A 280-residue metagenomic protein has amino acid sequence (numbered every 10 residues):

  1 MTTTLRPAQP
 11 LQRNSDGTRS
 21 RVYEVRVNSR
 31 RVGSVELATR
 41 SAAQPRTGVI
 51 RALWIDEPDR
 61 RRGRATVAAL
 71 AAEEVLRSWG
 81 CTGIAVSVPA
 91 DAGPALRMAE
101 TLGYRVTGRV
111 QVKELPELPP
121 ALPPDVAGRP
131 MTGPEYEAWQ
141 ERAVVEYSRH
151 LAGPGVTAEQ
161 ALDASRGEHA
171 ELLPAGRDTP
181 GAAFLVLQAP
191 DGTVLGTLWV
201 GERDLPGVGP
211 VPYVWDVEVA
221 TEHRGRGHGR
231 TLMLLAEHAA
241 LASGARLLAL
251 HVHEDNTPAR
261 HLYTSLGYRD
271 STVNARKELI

Functional and structural regions predicted by a protein language model:
M1-N14, R30, K113-P134: Conserved N-terminal entry element of GNAT/NAT acetyltransferase domains
T2-R46, R51-A52, E141-A152, T157-P210 (+1 more regions): Acetyl-CoA-dependent GNAT
I50-R62, V88-A90, W215-R224: A short, internal acetyl-CoA/4′-phosphopantetheine-binding micro-motif in the GNAT/acyltransferase core
D59, G63-A71, H223, G227-L235: Conserved acetyl-CoA pyrophosphate-binding loop and the N-cap/start of the following alpha-helix in GNAT-like
T66, A90-G108, R230, E254-T272: Conserved active-site alpha-helix within GNAT-family acetyltransferase domains
A72-L76, V214, A236, A240 (+2 more regions): Short hydrophobic clusters on alpha-helical segments that form packing/core surfaces in small helical domains
L76-A90, A240-H251: Conserved GNAT acetyl-CoA-binding A-motif
G83-D125: Hydrophobic alpha-helical segments and helix pairs
